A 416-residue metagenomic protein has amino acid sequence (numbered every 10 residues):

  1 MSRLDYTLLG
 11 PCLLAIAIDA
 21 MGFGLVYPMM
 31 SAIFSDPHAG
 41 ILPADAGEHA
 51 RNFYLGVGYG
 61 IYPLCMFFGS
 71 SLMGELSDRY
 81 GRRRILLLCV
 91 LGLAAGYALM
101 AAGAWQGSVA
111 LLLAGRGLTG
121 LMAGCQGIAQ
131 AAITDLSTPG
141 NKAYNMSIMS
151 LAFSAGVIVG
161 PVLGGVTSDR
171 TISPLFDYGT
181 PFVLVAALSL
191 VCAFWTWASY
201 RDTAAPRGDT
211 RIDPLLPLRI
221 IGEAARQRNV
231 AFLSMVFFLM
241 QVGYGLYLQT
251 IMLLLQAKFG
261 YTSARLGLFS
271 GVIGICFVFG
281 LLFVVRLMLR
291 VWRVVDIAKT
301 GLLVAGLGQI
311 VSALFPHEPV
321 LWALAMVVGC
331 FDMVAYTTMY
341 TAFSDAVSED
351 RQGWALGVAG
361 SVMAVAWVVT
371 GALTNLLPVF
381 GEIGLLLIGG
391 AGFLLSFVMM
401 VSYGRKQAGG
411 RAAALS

Functional and structural regions predicted by a protein language model:
M1-L4, R201-S234, S416: Juxtamembrane intracellular "pre-TM" segments in multi-pass secondary transporters
A17, G96, V109-G124, V320-V334: Hydrophobic core of transmembrane alpha-helices in multi-pass small-molecule transporters, especially MFS/SLC-type
P28-N52, Q249-R265: Short amphipathic helix-loop junctions that connect adjacent transmembrane helices in Major Facilitator Superfamily/SLC
G56-G74, G271-F283: Central cavity-lining transmembrane alpha-helices of secondary-active solute carriers, predominantly the Major
F68-G81, G280-R293, P378: Helix-to-loop junctions at the C-terminal end of transmembrane segments in multipass secondary transporters
L91-Q106, V304-P316: C-terminal ends and interior cores of transmembrane alpha-helices in multi-pass membrane transporters/permeases
G115-A152: Cytoplasmic helix-loop-helix junction between adjacent transmembrane helices in 12-TM secondary transporters
V295-M339: C-terminal transmembrane helical hairpin of 12-TM major facilitator-type secondary transporters
